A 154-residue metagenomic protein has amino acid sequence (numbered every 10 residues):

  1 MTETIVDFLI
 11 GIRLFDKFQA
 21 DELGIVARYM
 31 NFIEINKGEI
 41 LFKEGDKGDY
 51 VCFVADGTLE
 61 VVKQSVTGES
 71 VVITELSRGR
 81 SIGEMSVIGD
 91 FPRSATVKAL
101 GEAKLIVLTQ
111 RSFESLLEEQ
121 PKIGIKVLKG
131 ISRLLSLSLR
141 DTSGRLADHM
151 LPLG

Functional and structural regions predicted by a protein language model:
M1-G154: Cytosolic regulatory regions built on CNB/CRP/Popeye-like sensor folds
